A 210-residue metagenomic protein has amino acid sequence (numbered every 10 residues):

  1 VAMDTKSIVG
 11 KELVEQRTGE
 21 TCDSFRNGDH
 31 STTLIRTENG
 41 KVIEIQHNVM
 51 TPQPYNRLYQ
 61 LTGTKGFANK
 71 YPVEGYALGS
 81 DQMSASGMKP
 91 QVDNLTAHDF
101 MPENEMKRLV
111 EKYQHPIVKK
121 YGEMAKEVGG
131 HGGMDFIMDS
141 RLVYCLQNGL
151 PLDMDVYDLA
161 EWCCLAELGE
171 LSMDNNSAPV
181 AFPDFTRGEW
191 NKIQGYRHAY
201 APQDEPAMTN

Functional and structural regions predicted by a protein language model:
V1-N56, Q60-T62, Y157: Rossmann-like dinucleotide-binding domain that binds NAD(P)(H)
P52-G63, F67-P72, G79-N210: C-terminal helical cap and adjacent loop that interface with cofactors, partners, or active-site loops
